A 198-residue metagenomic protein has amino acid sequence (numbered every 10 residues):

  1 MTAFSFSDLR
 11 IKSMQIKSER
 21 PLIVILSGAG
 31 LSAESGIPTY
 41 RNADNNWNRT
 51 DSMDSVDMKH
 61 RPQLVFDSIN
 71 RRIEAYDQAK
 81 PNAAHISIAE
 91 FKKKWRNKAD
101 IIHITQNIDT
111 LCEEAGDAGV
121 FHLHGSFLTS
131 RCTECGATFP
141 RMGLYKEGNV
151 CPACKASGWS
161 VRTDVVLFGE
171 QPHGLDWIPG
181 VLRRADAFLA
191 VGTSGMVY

Functional and structural regions predicted by a protein language model:
M1-Y198: Conserved catalytic core of sirtuin-type NAD+-dependent deacylases
